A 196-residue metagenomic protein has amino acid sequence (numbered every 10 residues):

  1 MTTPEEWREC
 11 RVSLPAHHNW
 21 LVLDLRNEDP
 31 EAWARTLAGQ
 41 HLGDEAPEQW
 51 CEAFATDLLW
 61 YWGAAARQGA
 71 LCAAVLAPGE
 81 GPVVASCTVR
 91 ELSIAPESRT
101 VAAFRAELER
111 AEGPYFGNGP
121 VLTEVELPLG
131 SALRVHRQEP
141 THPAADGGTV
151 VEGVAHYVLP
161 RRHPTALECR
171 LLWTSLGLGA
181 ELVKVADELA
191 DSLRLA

Functional and structural regions predicted by a protein language model:
M1-A196: N-terminal targeting sequences that direct proteins away from the cytosol to non-cytosolic compartments
